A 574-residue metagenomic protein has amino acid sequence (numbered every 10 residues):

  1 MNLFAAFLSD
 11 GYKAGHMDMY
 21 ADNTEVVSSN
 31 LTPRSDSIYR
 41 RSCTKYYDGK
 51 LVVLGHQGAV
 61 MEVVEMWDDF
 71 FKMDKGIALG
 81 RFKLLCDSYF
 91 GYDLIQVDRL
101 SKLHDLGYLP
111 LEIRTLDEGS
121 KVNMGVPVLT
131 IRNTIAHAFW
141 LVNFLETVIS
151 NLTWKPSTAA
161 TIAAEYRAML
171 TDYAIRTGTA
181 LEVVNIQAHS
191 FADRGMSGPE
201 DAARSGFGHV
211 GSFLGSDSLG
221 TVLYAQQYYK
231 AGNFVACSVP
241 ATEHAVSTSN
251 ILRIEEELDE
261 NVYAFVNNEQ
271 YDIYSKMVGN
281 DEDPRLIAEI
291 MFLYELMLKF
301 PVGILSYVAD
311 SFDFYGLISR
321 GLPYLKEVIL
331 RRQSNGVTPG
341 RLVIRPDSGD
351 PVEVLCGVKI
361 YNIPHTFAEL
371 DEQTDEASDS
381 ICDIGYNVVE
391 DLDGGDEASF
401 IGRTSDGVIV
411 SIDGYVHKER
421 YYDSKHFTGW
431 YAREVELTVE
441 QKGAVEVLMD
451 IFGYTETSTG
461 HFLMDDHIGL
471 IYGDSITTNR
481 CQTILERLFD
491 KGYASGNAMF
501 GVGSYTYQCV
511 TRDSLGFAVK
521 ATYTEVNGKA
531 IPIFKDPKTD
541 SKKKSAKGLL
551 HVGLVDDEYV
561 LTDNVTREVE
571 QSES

Functional and structural regions predicted by a protein language model:
N2-A14, Y20, K520-S574: Flexible, acidic glycine-rich loops studded with aromatic residues
N2-C43, L84-Y89, L94-P110, R114-S458 (+1 more regions): Buried, small/hydrophobic-residue-enriched core segments of structured protein domains
L51-L94: Aromatic- and Gly/Pro-rich amphipathic surface segment
L106, Y454, H461-I471, N497: Short beta-strand/loop segments at the ligand-binding rim of alpha/beta enzyme cores
L116, L470-T478, V502-T506: Glycine-rich beta-to-alpha transition loops that act as phosphate-gripper elements at the mouths of alpha/beta enzyme
Q373-G402, G496, S504-Y507, T524-D557: Extended, charge-rich low-complexity interaction segments
K491-F517: Glycine-rich phosphate-binding active-site loops on the catalytic face of alpha/beta enzymes
